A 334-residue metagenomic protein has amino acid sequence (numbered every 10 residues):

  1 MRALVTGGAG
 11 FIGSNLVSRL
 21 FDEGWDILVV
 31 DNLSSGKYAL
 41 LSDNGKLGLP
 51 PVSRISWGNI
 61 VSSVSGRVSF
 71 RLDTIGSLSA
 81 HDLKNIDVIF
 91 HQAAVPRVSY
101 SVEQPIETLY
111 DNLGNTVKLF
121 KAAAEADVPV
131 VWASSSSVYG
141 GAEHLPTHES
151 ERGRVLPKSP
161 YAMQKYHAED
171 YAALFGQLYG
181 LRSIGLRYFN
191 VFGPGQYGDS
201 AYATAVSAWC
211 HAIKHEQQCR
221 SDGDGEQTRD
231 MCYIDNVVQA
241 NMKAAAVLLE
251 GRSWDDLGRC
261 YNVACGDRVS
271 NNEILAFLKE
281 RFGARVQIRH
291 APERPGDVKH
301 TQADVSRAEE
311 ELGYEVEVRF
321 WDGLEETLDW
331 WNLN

Functional and structural regions predicted by a protein language model:
M1-V191, N241: N-terminal Rossmann-like NAD(P)+-binding domain of SDR-like oxidoreductases, especially those catalyzing
I12, T108, Q164, A205 (+3 more regions): Hydrophobic alpha-helical packing elements
D22, G66-S69, H211-N334: C-terminal substrate-binding subdomain of Rossmann-fold SDR/epimerase-dehydratase oxidoreductases
G141-E143, P194-Y197, N272: Short beta-loop-alpha junction of Rossmann-like oxidoreductase domains
P160, A168, Y202, N271 (+1 more regions): Conserved donor sugar-nucleotide recognition element shared by glycan-biosynthetic enzymes
H167, Y171, F175, A205 (+3 more regions): Hydrophobic alpha-helix immediately C-terminal to the catalytic Tyr-X-X-X-Lys motif of short-chain
